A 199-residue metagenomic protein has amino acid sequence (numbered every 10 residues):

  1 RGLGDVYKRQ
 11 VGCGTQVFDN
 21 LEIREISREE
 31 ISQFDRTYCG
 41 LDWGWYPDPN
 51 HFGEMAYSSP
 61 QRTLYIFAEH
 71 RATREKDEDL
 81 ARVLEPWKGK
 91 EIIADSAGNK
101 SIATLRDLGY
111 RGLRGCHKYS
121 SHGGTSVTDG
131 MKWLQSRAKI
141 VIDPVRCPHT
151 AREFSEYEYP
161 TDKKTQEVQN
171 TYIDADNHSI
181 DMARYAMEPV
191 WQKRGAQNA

Functional and structural regions predicted by a protein language model:
D5-G44: ATPase catalytic-site recognition across NTP-hydrolyzing enzymes
V11-G14, I26-E29, P47-F52, E75-E78 (+1 more regions): Short acidic/glycine-rich loop or secondary-structure boundary segments that cap or lie
W45-P49, Q61-R62: Coil-to-beta-strand transition motifs
N50-A56, R184: Short beta-strand scaffold segments in enzyme catalytic cores
G53, S59-Y172, W191-A199: Mg2+-dependent endonuclease catalytic cores in nucleic-acid-processing enzymes, primarily RNase H-like
I173-G195: Acidic, Mg2+-coordinating catalytic module of metal-dependent nucleases/exonucleases that use a two-metal-ion mechanism
